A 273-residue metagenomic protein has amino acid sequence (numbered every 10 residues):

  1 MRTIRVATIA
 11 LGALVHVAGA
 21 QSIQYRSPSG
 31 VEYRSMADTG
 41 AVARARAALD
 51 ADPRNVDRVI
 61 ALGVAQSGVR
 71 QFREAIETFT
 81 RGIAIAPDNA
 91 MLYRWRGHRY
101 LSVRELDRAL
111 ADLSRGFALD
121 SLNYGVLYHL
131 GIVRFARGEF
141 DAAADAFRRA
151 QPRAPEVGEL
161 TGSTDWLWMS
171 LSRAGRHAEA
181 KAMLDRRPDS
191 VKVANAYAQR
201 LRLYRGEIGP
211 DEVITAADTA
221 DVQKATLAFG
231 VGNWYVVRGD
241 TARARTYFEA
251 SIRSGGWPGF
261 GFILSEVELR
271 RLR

Functional and structural regions predicted by a protein language model:
A20-D57, A61, G68-V69, R273: N-terminal leader/linker segments that initiate helical-solenoid repeat arrays
A47-A48, R81-G82, R115-G116, R149-A150 (+1 more regions): Canonical positions in the second alpha-helix
A51, I85, L119, R153-E156 (+3 more regions): Structural marker of alpha-solenoid helical repeat scaffolds
V56-D57, A90-M91, Y124-G125, G158-T161 (+2 more regions): Helix-start (N-cap) detector for alpha-helical repeat units in TPR-like alpha-solenoids, especially tetratricopeptide
G68-V69, S102-V103, A136-R137, R173 (+2 more regions): Register position in tetratricopeptide repeats
